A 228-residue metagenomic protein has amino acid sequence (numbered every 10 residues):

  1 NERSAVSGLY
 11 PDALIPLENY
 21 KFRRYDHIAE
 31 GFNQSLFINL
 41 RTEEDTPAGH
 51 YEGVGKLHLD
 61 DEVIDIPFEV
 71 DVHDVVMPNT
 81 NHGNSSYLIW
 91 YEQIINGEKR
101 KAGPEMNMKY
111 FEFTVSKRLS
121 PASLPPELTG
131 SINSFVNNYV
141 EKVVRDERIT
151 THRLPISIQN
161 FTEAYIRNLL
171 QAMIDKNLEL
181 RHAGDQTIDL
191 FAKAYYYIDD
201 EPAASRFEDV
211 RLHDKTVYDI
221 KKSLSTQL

Functional and structural regions predicted by a protein language model:
N1-I38: Surface-exposed binding patches on compact interaction domains or structured appendages
R23-H82: Extended acidic/polar, glycine-enriched regions that form or flank non-catalytic beta-rich accessory modules
T46, E98-K99, A204-F207: A generic structural signal for short coil/turn motifs at secondary-structure boundaries
K56, D65, V70, M108 (+5 more regions): A broad, structural surface signal
I64-E163, H182, D189-K193: An acidic-aromatic substrate-binding cleft motif
R118, Y218-K221: Sec/Tat-exported extracytoplasmic proteins
E147-N160, N168-T216: Active-site groove signature of glycoside hydrolases
K221-L228: Short beta-strand/loop segments at the ligand-binding rim of alpha/beta enzyme cores
